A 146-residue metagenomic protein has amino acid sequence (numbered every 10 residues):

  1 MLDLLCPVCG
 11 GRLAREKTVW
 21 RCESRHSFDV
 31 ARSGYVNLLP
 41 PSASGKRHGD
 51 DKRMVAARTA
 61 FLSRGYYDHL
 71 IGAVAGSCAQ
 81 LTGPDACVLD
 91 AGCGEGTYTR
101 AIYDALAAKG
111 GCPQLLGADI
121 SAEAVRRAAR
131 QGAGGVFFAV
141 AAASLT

Functional and structural regions predicted by a protein language model:
M1-H48: N-terminal auxiliary segments of SAM/dcSAM-dependent transferases
D51-A73: Class I SAM-dependent methyltransferase Rossmann-like catalytic core, especially the SAM/SAH-binding loop
D85-G94: Conserved class I S-adenosyl-L-methionine
E95-G110: Conserved SAM-binding loop of SAM-dependent methyltransferases across substrates and taxa, primarily the Class I
Q114-D119: Conserved SAM-binding motif I beta-strand of class I
S121-E123: Conserved SAM/SAH-binding beta-strand->alpha-helix loop
A128-A129: Conserved SAM-binding loop
A133-S144: Conserved SAM-binding strand-loop segment of SAM-dependent methyltransferases
